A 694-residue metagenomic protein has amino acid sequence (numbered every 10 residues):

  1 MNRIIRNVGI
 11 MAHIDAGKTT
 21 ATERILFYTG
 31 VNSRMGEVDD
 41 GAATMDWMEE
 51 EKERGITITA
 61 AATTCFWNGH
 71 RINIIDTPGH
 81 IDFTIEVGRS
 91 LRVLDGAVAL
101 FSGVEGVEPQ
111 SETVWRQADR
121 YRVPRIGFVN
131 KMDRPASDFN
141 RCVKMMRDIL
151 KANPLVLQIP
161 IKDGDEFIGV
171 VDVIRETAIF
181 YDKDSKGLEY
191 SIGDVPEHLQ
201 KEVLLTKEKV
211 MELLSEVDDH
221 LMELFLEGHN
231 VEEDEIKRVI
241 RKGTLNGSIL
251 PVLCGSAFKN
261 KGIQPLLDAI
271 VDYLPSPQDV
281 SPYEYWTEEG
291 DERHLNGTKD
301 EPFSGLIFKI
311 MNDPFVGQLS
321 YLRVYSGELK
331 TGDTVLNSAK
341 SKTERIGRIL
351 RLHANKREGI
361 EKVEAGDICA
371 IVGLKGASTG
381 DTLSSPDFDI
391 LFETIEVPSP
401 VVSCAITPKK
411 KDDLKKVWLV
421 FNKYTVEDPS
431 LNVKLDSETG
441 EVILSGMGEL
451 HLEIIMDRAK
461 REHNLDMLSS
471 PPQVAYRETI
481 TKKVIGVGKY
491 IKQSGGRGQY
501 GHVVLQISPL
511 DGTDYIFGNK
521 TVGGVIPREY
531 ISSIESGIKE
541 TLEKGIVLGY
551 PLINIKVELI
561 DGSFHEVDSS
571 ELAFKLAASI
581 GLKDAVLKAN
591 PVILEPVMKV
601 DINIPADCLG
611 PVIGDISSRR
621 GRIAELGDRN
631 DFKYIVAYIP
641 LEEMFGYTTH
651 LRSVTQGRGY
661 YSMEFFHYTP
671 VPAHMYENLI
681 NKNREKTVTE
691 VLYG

Functional and structural regions predicted by a protein language model:
M1-G694: Structural and coupling elements of P-loop NTPases
